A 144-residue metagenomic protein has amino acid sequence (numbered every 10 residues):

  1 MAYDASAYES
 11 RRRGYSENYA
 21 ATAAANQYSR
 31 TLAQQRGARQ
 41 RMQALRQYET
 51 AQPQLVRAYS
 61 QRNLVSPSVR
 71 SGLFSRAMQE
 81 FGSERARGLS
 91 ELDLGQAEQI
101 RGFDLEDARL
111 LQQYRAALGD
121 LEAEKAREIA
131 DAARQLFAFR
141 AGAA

Functional and structural regions predicted by a protein language model:
A2-A144: Glycine-/small-residue-biased sites that favor an extended, beta-strand-like backbone and mark sterically tight motif
